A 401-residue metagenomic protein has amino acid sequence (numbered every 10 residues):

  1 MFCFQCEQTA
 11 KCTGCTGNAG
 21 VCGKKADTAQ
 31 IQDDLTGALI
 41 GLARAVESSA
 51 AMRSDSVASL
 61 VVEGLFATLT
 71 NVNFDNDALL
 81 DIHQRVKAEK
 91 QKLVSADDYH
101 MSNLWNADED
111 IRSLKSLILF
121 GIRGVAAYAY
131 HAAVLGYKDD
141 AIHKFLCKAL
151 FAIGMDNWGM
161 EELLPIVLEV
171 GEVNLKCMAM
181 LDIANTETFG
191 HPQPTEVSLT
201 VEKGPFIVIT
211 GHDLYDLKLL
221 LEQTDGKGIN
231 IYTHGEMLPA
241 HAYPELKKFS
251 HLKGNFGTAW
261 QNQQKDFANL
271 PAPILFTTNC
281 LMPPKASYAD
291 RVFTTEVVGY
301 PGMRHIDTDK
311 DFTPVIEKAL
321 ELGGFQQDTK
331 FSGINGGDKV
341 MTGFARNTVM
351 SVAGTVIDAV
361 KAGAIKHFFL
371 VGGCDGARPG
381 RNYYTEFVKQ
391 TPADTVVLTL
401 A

Functional and structural regions predicted by a protein language model:
M1-A401: Metallocofactor- and cofactor-centric catalytic cores in central/energy metabolism, strongly enriched
